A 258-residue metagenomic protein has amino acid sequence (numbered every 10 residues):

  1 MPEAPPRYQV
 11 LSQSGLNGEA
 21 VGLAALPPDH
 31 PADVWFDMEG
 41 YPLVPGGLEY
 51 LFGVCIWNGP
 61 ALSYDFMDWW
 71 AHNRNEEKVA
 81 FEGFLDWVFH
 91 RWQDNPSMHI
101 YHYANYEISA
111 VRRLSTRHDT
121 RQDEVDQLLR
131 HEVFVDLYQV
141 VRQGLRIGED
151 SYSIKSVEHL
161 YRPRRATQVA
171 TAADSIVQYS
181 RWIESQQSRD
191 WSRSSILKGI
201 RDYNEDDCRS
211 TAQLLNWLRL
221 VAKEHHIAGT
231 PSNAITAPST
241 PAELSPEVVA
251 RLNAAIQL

Functional and structural regions predicted by a protein language model:
M1-P45, V54, H90: Long, highly charged low-complexity segments
P28-P31, G46-Y50, Q93-M98, P163 (+2 more regions): Short, well-ordered loop/turn elements at secondary-structure boundaries
F36, C55-W57, Y101-A104, Y203 (+2 more regions): Generic beta-strand/beta-sheet core signal
L43-G46, F52, V111, A166-T167 (+1 more regions): Short helix/loop capping segments that flank catalytic or ligand/cofactor-binding pockets
G47-L62: Short conserved beta-strand segments at catalytic cores or DNA/RNA-binding microdomains of nucleic-acid binding
I56, Y64-S180: Conserved DEDDh/DEDDy metal-dependent 3′-5′ exonuclease domain
E149, V157-N233: Acidic, Mg2+-coordinating catalytic module of metal-dependent nucleases/exonucleases that use a two-metal-ion mechanism
G229-L258: Accessory interdomain/linker segments of ATP-dependent helicases and helicase-like nucleic-acid enzymes that mediate
